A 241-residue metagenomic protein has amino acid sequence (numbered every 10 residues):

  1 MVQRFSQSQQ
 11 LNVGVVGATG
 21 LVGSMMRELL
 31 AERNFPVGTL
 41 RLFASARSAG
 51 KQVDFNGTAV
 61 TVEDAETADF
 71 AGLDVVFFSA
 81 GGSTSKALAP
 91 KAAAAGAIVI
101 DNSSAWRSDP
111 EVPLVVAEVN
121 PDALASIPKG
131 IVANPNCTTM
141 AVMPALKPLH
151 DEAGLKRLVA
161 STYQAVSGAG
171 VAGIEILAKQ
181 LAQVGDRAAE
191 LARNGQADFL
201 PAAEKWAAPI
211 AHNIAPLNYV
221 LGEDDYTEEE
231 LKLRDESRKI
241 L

Functional and structural regions predicted by a protein language model:
M1-I210, D225: N-terminal Rossmann-like NAD(P) cofactor-binding subdomain of oxidoreductases, focused on the glycine-rich
D198, A202-L241: Oxyanion-binding "anion nests"
